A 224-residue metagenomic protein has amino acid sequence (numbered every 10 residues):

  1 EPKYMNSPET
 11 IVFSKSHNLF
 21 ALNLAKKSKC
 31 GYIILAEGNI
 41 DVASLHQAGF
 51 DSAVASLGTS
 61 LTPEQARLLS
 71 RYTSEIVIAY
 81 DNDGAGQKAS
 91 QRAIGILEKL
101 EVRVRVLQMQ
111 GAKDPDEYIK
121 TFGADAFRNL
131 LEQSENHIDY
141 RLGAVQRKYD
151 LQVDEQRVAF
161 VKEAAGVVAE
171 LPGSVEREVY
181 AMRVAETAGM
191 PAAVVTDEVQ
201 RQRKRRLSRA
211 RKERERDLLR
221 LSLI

Functional and structural regions predicted by a protein language model:
E1-Y72, I76, A89-S90: Phosphate-handling DNA/RNA-contact segment within nucleic-acid enzymes
K26-I33, S60-I76, Y80-I224: A charged alpha-helical hairpin associated with nucleic-acid processing machineries
